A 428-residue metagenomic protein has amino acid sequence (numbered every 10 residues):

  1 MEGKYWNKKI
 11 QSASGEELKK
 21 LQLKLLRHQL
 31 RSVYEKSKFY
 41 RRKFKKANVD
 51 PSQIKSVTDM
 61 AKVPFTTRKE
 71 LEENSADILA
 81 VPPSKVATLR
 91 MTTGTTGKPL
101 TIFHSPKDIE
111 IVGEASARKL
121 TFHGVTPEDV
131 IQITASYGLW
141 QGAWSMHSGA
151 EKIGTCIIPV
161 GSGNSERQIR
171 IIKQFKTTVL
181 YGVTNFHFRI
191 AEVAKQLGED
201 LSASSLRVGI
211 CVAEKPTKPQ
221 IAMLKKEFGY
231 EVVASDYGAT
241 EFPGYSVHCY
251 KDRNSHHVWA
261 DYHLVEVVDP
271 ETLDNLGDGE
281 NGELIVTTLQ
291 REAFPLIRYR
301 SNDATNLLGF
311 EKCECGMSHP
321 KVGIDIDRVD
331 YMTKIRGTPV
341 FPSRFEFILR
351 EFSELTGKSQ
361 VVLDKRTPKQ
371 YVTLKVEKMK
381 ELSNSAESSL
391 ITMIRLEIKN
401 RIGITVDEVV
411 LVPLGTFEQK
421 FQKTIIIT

Functional and structural regions predicted by a protein language model:
M1-M91, G97-E114, R118-F122, P368-K375 (+4 more regions): Nucleotide 5′-phosphate-binding alpha/beta core
E2-K9, T66-M223, E227, A234 (+5 more regions): Active-site phosphate/ATP/adenylate-binding loop shared across adenylate-forming ligases
K24, K55, F175, L201-S204 (+4 more regions): Structured loop/turn residues at beta-strand edges in well-structured enzyme cores
Y34, E151, W259: Anion (oxyanion) recognition and catalysis
I157, V233, V265, S359 (+1 more regions): Generic structural signal for residues in well-ordered beta-strands
L180, L289-I402, Q422: AMP-binding/adenylate-forming catalytic core of the ANL superfamily
S204, W259-Y262, R328: Short, solvent-exposed loop/turn segments at the edges of secondary structure
P216-K312: Conserved AMP-binding/adenylate-forming
